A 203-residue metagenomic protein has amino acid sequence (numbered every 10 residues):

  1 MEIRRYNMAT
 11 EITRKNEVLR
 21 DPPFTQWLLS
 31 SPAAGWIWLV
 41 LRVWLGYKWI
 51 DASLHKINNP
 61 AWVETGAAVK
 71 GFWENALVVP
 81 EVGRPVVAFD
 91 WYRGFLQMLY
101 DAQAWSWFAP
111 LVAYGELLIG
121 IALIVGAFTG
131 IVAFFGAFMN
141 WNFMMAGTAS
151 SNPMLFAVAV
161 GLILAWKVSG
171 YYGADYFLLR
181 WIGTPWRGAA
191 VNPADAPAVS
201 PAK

Functional and structural regions predicted by a protein language model:
E2-L118, V125-K203: Extended, low-polarity transmembrane helix blocks
